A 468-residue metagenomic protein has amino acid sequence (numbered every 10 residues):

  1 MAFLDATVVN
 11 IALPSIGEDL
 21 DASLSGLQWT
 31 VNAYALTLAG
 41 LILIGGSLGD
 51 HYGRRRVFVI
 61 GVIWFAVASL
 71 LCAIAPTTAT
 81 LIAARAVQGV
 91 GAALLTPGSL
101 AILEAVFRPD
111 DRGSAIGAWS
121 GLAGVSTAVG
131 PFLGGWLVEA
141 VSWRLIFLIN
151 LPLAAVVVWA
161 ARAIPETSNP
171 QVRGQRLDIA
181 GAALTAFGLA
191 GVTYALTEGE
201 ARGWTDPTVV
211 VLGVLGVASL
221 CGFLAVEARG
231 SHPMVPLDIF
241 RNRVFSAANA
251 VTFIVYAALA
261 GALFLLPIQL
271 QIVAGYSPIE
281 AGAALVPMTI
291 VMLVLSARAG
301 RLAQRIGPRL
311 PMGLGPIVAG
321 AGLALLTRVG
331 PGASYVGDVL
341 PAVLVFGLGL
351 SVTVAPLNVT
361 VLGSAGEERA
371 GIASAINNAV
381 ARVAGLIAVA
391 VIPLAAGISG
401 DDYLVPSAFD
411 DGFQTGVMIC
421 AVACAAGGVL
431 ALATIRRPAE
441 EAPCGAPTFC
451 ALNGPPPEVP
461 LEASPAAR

Functional and structural regions predicted by a protein language model:
M1-A163, A299, I306, M312 (+2 more regions): Transmembrane-helix bundle of Major Facilitator Superfamily
M1-L38, S142, A180, T205-L212 (+4 more regions): Transmembrane core module of solute transporters
A2, V31-Y34, L38, F65 (+13 more regions): Structural signature of transmembrane alpha-helices in multi-pass secondary transporters
L13, V129-V138, V192, P267 (+3 more regions): Small-residue (Gly/Pro/Ala) motifs that create kinks and tight helix-helix packing interfaces
G53-V62, V67, A75-A79, G98-S99 (+2 more regions): C-terminal module of multi-pass small-molecule transporters
L151-P170, A186-E198, L215-G230, G427-R437: C-terminal membrane-cytosol helix-exit motif in multi-pass small-molecule transporters
V158-A186, A228-R243, Q304-R305, E368 (+2 more regions): Flexible interhelical linker loops that connect adjacent transmembrane helices in multi-pass membrane transporters
N169-Q171, T434-R468: Intrinsic disorder in cytosolic terminal tails and internal cytosolic loops of multi-pass membrane transporters
